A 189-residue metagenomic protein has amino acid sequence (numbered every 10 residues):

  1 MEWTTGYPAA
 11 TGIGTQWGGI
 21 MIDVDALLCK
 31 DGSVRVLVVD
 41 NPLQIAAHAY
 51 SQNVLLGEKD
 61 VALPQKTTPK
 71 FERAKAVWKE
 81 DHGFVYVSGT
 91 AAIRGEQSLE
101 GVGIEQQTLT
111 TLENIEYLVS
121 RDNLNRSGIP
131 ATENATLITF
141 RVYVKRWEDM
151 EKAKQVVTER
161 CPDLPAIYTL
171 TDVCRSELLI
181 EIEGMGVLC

Functional and structural regions predicted by a protein language model:
M1-C189: N-terminal presequence-like segments and the immediate start of the first folded domain
